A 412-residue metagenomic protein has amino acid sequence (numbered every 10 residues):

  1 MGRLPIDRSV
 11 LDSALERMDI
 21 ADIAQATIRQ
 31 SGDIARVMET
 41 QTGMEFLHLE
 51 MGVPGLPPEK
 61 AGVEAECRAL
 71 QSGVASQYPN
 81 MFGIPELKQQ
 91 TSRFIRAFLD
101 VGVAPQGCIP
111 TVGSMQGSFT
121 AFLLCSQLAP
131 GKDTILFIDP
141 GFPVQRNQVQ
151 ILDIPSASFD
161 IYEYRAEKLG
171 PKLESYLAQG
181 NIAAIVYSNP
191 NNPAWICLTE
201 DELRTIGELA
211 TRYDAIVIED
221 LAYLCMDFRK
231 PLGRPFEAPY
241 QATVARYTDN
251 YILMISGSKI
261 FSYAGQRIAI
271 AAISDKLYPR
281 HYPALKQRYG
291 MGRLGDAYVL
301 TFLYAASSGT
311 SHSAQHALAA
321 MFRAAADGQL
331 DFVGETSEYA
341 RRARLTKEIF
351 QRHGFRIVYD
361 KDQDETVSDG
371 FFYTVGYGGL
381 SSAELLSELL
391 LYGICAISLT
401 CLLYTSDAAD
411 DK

Functional and structural regions predicted by a protein language model:
L4-L11, R17-Q116, F322-A325, Q329: N-terminal small-domain helix-loop-helix segment of the aminotransferase-like
H48-E50, V186-S188, I218-L221, I255 (+1 more regions): Short beta-strand segments
V74-Y213, I218, L224-Y247, I252: Conserved core of the PLP fold type I
R246-S337: Conserved core segment of the aminotransferase class I/II
H312-Q315, A319, F332-Q351, I357-V375: Conserved glycine-rich beta-strand-loop-beta hairpin in the small C-terminal domain of fold type I
L380-L385: Short, conserved charged micro-motifs
L386-L390: Short amphipathic alpha-helices in soluble, non-transmembrane regions that often serve as interface/regulatory elements
Y404-D411: Conserved small/polar residues in nucleotide/adenosyl-binding loops
